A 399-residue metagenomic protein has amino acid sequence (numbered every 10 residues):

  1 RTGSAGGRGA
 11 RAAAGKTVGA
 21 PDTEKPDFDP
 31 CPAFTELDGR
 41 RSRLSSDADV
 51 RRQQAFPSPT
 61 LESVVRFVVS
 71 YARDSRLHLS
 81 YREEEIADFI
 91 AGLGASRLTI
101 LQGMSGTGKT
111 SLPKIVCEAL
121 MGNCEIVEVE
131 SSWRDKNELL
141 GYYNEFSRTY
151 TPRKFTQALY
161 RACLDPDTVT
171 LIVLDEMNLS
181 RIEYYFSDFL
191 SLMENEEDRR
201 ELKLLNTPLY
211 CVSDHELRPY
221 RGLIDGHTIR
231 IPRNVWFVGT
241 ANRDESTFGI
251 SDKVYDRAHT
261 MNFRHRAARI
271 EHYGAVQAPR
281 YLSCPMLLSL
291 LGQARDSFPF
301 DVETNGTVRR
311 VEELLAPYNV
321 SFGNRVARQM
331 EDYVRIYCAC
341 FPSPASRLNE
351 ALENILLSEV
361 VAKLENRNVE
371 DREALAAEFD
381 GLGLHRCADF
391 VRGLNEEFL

Functional and structural regions predicted by a protein language model:
R1-T2: Heptad-repeat positions
R8-S289: AAA+ P-loop NTPase catalytic core and its hallmark functional loops
F28-D49, E62-S63, Y273-L399: Alpha-helical lid/collar subdomain of P-loop NTPases
